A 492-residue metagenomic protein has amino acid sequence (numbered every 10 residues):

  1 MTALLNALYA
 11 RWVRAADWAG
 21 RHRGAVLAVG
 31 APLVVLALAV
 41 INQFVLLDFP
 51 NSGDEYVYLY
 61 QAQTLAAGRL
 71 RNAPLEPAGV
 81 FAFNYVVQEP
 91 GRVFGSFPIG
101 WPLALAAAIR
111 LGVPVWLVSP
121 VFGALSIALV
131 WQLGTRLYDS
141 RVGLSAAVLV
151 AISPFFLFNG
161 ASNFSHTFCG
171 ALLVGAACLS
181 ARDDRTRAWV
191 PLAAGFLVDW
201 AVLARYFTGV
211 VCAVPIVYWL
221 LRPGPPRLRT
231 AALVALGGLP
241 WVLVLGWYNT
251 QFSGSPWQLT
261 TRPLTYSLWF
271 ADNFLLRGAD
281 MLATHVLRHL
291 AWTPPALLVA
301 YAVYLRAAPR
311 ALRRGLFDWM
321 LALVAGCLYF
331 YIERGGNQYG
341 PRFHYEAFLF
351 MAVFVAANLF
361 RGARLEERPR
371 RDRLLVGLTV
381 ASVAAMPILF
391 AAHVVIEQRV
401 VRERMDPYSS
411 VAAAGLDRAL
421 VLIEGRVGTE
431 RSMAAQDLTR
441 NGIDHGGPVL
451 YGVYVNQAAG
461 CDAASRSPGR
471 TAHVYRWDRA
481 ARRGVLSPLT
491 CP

Functional and structural regions predicted by a protein language model:
M1-I41, T135, R229-G237, A308: Start-transfer (signal-anchor) and selected internal transmembrane alpha helices of multi-pass inner/ER membrane
L27-A28, A235-L239, L243, L312 (+4 more regions): Signature aromatic-anchored transmembrane alpha helix within multi-pass, membrane-resident enzymes that catalyze glycan
L27-A28, I127-S153, G170-A171, D184-A193 (+2 more regions): Transmembrane-helix signature of polytopic, membrane-embedded enzymes that assemble or transfer cell-envelope glycans
G53, L117-L125, R141-S180, A188-W189 (+2 more regions): Multi-pass, polyprenyl lipid-linked donor-dependent membrane glycosyltransferases
Y58-L59, N159-G160, H166, V210 (+2 more regions): Hydrophobic/aromatic-rich transmembrane helices and adjacent perimembrane loops
L125-S126, L220, H285-F317, L321-V324: Hydrophobic, aromatic-rich transmembrane alpha-helices and their immediate juxtamembrane boundary segments
L179-R187, V210-W247, R306: Perimembrane helix-loop-helix junctions
T250, N337, R361, L365-P492: Catalytic lumenal/periplasmic loop and adjoining terminal transmembrane helix of membrane glycan-assembly enzymes
